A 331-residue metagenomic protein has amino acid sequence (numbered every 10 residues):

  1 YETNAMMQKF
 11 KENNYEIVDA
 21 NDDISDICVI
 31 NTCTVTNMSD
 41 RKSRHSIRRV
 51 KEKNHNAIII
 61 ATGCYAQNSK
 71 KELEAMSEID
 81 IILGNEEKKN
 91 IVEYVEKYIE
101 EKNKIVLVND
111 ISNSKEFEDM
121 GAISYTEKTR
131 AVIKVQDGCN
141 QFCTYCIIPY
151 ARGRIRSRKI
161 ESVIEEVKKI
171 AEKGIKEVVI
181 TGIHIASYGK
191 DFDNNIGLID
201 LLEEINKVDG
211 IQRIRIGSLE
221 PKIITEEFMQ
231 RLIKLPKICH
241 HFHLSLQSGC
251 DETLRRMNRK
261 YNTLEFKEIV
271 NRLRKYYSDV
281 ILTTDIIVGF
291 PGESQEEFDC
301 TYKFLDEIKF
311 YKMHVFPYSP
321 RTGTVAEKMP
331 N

Functional and structural regions predicted by a protein language model:
Y1-Y188, E227, L232, F242 (+5 more regions): Proteins enriched for Cys/Gly/acidic motifs involved in redox and nucleic-acid/cofactor modification
I60, N68-S69, E172-Q295: Conserved SAM/AdoMet-binding glycine-rich loop
R259, E307-F310: Short, well-ordered loop/turn and helix-capping segments at boundaries between secondary-structure elements and domains
M329-N331: Terminal RNA-binding accessory module
